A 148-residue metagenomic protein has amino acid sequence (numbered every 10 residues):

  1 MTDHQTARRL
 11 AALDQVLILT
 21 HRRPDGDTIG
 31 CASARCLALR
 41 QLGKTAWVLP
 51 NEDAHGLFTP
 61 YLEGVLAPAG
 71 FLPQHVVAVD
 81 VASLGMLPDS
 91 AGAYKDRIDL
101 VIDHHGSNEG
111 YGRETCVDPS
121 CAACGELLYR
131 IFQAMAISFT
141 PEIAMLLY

Functional and structural regions predicted by a protein language model:
M1-Y148: Replace "Mg2+/Mn2+-dependent" with "divalent metal-dependent
